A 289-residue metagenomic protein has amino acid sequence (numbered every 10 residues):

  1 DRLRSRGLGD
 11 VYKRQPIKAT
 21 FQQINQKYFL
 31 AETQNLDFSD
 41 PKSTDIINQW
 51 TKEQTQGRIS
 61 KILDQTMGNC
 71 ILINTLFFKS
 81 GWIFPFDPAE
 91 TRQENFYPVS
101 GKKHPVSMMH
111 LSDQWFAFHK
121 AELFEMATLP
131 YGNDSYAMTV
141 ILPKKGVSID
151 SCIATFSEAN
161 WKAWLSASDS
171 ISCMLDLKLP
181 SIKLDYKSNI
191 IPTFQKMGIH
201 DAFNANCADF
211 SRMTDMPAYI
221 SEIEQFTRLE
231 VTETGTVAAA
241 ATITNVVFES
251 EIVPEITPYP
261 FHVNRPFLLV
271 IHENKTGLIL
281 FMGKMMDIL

Functional and structural regions predicted by a protein language model:
R6-G146, S151, S166-V253: Non-catalytic, conformational "gating/processing" segments within enzyme and secreted inhibitor domains
I153-S157: Short, surface-exposed, charged loop/turn segments at secondary-structure junctions
E158-S166, M282: Domain-wide signal for the mature, well-folded portions of proteins, strongly enriched in nucleus-encoded organellar
E224-T227, V231-L289: C-terminal soluble interaction/assembly domains
